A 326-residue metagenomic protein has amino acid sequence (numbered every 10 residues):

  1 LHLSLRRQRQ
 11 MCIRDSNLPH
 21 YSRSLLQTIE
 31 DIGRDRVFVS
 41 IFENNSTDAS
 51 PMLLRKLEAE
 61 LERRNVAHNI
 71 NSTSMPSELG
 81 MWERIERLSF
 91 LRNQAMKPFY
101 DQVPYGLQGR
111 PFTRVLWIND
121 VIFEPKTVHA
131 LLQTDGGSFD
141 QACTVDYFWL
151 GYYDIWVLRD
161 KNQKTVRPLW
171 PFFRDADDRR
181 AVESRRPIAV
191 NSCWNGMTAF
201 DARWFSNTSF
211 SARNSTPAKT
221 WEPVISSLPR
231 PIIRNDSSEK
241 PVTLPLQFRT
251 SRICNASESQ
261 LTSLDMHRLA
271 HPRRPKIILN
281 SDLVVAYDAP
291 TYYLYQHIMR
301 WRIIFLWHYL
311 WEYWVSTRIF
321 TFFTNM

Functional and structural regions predicted by a protein language model:
H2-R9, I13: Single conserved hydrophobic/aromatic residue that forms the stacking wall/gate of nucleotide- or nucleobase-binding
R23-R36: Short, acidic, metal-binding catalytic loop of nucleotide-sugar glycosyltransferases
R36-N45, T73: Short beta-strand/loop segment that forms part of the nucleotide-sugar
A49-F112: Active-site-proximal specificity loops/subdomain of glycosyltransferases
V115: Short aromatic/hydrophobic "clamp" motif used to bind/position activated sugar donors
D120-S238, L310-W314, R318-F323: Conserved catalytic core of nucleotide-sugar-dependent glycosyltransferases
P241-P245, P272-Q296: Active-site donor/metal-binding and catalytic loop motifs of nucleotide-sugar-dependent glycosylation enzymes
N255-T262: Short active-site alpha-helical segment characteristic of glycosyltransferases and processive polysaccharide synthases
